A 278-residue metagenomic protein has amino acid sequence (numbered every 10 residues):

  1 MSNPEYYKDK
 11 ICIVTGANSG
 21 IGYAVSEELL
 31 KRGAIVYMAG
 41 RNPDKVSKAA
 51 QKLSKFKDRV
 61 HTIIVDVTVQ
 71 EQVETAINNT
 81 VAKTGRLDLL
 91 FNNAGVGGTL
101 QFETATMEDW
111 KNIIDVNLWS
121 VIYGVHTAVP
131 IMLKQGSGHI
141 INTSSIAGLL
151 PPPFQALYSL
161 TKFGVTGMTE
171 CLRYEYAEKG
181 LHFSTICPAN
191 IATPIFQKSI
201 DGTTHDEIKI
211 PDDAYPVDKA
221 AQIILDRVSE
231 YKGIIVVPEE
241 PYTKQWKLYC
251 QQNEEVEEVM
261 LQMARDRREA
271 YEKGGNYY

Functional and structural regions predicted by a protein language model:
I11, N18-G20: Conserved glycine-rich cofactor-binding loop
R32-K48: Conserved glycine-rich Rossmann-like NAD(P)H-binding loop of the short-chain dehydrogenase/reductase
P43-D44, I63-T75, M107: The beta1-alpha1 cofactor-binding region of Rossmann-like NAD(H)/NADP(H)-dependent oxidoreductases
Q101-F102, T106-K111: Substrate-binding pocket helix/loop in short-chain dehydrogenase/reductase
V125, T161: Active-site helix of classical SDR
S145: Residue(s) in the substrate-gating loop at a strand-loop-helix junction that position the organic substrate next
Y174, E178-P241: SDR active-site lid
